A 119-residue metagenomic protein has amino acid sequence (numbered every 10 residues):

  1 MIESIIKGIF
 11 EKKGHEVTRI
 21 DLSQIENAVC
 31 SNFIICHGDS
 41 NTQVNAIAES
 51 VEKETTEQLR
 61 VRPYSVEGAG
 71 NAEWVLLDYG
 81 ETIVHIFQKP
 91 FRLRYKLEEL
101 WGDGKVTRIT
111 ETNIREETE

Functional and structural regions predicted by a protein language model:
M1-I25, N41-E49, L59-V61, E67-A69 (+2 more regions): Long, contiguous binding/interaction regions
V29-F33: Short beta-strand segments
I35-H37: Short hydrophobic/aromatic beta-strand micro-patches that form the beta-sheet surface supporting nucleotide- or nucleic
E52-K53: Anionic-ligand anchoring segments at beta-strand to alpha-helix junctions in alpha/beta enzyme folds, i.e., glycine
